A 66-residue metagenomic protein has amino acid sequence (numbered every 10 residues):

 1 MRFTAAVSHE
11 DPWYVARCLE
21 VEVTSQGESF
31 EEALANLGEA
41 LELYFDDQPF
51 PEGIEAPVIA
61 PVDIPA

Functional and structural regions predicted by a protein language model:
M1-A6, A35-A66: Short, charged, surface-exposed hinge/linker loops at domain edges that act as mobile lids or interdomain connectors
T4-E20: Short aromatic-glycine-(Arg/Gly/Cys) micro-motifs in beta-strand/loop hairpins
E10, Q26, A40-L41: A general marker of short, structured functional hotspots
V21-F30: A short, exposed loop/beta-hairpin motif centered on an aromatic-Gly-Thr core
